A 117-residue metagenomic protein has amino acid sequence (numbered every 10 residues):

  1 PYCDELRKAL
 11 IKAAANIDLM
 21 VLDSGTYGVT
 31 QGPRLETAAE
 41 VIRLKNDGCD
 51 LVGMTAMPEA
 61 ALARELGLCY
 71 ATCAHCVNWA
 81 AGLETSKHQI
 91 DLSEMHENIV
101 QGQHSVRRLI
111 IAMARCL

Functional and structural regions predicted by a protein language model:
P1-W79, Q89, S93-L117: Glycine-rich phosphate- or other oxyanion-binding loops that anchor nucleotides, phosphorylated ligands
